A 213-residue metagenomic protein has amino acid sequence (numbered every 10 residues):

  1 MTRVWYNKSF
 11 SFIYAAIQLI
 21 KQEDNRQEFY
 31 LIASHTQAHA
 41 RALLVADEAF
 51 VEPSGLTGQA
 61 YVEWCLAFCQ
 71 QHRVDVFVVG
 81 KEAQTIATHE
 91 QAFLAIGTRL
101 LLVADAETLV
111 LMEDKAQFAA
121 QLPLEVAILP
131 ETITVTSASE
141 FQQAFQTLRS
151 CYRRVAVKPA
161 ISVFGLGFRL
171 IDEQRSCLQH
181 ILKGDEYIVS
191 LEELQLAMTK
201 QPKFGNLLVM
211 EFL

Functional and structural regions predicted by a protein language model:
M1-W5: Extreme N-terminal starter segment of soluble prokaryotic enzymes
Y6-A15: A short, glycine/small-residue-rich beta-strand->loop->alpha-helix junction that serves as a flexible
F10-S11, E82-Q84, A160-S162: Short glycine-rich anion-binding loops that position phosphate/pyrophosphate groups of nucleotides and phosphorylated
L19-F29: A short, Lys/Arg-enriched amphipathic alpha-helix followed by its capping loop at the start of a domain
L31-T36: Short internal beta-strands
H39, L43-T136: Conserved N-proximal alpha/beta basic substrate-recognition cap immediately N-terminal to, or forming the N-lobe
L124-I181: Rossmann-like NAD(P)H-binding beta-loop-alpha module
L166-F168, L182-L213: Phosphate-binding site of ATP-dependent enzymes
